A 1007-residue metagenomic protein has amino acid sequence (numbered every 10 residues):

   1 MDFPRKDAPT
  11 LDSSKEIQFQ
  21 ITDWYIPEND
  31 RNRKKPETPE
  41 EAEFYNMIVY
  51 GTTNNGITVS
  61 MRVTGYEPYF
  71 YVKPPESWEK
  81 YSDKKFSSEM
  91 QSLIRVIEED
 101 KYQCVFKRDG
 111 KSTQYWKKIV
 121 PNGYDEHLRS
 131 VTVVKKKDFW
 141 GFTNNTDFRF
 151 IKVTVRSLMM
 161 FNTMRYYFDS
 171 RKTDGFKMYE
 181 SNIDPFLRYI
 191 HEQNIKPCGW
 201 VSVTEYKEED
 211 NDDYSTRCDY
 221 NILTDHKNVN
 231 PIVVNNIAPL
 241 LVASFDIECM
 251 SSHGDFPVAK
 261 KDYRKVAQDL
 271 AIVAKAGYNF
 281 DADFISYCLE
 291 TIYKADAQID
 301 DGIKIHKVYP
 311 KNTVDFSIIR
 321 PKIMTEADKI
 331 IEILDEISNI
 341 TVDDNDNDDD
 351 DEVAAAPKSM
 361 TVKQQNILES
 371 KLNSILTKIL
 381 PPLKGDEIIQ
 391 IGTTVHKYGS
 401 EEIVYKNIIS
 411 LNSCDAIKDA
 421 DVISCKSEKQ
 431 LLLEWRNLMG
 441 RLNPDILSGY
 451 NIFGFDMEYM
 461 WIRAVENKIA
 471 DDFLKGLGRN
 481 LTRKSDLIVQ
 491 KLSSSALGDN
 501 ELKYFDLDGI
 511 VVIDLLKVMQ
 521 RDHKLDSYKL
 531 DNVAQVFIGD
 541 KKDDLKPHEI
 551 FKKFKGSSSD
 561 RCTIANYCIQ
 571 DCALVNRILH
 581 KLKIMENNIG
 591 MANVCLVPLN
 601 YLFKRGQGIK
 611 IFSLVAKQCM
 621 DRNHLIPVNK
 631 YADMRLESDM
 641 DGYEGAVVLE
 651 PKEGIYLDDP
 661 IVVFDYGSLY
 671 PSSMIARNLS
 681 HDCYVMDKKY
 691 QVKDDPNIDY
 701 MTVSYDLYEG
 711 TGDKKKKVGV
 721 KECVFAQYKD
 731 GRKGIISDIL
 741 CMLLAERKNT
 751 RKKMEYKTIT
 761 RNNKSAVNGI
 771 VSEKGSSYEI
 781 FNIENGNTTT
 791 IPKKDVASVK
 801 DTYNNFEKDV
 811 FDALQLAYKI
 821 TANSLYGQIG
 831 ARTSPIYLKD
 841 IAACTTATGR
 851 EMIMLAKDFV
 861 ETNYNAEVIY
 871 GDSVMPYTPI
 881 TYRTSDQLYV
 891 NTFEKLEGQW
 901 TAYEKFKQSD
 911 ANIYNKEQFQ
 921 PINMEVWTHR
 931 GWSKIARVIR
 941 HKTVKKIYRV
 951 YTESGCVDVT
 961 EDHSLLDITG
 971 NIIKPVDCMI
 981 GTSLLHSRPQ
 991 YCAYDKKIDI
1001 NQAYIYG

Functional and structural regions predicted by a protein language model:
D2-N443, Q570, N576-N593, N600-G645 (+6 more regions): DnaQ-like (DEDDh/DEDDy) 3′-5′ exonuclease domain used for proofreading and 3′-end trimming on nucleic acids
D2-P9, S202-Y206, F551-K688, D694 (+4 more regions): Common nucleic-acid-contacting/processivity interface regions adjacent to the catalytic cores of nucleic-acid enzymes
Y45-N55, G123-E126, V131-V133, D138-F139 (+8 more regions): Core structural elements
Y167, G175-I195, Y666-L669, I675-S680 (+2 more regions): Conserved catalytic core of nucleic-acid polymerases
E402-I409, C414-Q430, N443, L447 (+2 more regions): Active-site-proximal helix-loop-helix substrate-binding element of RNase H-like nuclease domains
D445-I452, E867-Y870: Short glycine-rich phosphate-binding loop at a beta-alpha junction
D456-E466, G667-H681, Y903: Short active-site loop/helix that positions an aromatic residue
S873-Y1006: HINT superfamily self-processing domains
